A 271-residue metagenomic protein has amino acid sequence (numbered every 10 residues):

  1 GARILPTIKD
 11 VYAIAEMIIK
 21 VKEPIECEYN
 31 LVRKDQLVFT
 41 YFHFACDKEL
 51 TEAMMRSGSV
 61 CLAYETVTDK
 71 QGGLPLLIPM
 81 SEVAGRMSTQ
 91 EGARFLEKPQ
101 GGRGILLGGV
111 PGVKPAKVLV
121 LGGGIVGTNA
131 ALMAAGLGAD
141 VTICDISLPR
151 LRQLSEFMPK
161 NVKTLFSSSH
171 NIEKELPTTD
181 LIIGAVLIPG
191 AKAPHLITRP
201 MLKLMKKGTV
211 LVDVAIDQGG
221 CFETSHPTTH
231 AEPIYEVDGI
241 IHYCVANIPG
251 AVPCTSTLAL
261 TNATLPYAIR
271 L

Functional and structural regions predicted by a protein language model:
I4-I8, L62, K163-S168: Short acidic-hydrophobic, aromatic-tinged amphipathic segments that line or gate anion-handling sites
I14-A15, T179: An anion/phosphate-binding loop that grips the pyrophosphate of nucleotide cofactors and donors
E16, K22-E23, F42-H43, V186-G190 (+2 more regions): Short glycine-/small-residue-rich Rossmann-like dinucleotide-binding loops
M17-F95: Phosphate/diphosphate ligand-binding glycine-rich loop within oxidoreductases
T51, T89, A130-A131, L151 (+2 more regions): Generic hydrophobic/aromatic pocket-lining and core-packing "Φ" positions
E65-L106, I216, C221-L271: Adenosine-phosphate binding glycine-rich loop
P99-L187, I234: Glycine-rich phosphate/diphosphate-binding loop of Rossmann-like nucleotide-binding domains
E156-D238: Rossmann-like adenosine-cofactor binding region
